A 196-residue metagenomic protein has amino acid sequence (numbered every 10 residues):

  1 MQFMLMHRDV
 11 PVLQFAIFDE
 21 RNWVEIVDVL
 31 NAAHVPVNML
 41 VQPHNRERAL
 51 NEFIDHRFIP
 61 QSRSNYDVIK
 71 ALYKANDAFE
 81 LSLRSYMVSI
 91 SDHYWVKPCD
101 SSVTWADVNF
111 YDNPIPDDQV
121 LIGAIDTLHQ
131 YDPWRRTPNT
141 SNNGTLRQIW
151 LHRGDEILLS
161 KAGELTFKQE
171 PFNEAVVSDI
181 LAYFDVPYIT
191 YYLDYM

Functional and structural regions predicted by a protein language model:
M1-R135: Regulatory N- and C-terminal appendages and interdomain linkers associated with kinase/kinase-like NTP transferase
D107-M196: Conserved ATP-binding subdomain of kinase catalytic cores across diverse folds
